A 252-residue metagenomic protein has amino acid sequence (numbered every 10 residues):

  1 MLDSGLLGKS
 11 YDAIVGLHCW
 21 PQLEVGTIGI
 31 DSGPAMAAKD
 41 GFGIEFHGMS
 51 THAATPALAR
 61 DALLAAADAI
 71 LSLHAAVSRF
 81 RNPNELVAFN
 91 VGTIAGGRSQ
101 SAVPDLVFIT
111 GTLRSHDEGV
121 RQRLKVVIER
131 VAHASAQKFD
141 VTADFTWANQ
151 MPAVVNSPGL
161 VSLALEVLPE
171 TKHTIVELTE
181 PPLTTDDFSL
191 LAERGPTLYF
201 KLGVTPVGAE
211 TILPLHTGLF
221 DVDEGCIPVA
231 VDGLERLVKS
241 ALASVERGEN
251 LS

Functional and structural regions predicted by a protein language model:
M1-T93, R98-P104, D186: Histidine/acidic-residue-rich, glycine-tolerant segments that coordinate divalent metal ions
A67-S252: Metal-dependent amide/peptide-bond hydrolase catalytic core, centered on the "pita-bread" metallohydrolase fold
